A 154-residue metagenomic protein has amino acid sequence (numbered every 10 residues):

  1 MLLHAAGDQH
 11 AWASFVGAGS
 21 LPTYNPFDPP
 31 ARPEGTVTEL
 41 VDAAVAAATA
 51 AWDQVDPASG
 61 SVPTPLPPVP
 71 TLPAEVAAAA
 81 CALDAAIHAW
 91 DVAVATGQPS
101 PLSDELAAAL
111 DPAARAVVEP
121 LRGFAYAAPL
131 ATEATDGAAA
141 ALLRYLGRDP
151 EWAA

Functional and structural regions predicted by a protein language model:
L2-A18: Alpha-helical bundle segments that constitute or directly flank the non-heme di-iron/ferroxidase center
S14-P26, E39, A43, A47-A50 (+1 more regions): Structured surface interface patches that mediate subunit assembly and partner/cofactor docking
P29: Short helix/strand-bridging catalytic loops that position acidic/His residues to coordinate divalent metals and engage
